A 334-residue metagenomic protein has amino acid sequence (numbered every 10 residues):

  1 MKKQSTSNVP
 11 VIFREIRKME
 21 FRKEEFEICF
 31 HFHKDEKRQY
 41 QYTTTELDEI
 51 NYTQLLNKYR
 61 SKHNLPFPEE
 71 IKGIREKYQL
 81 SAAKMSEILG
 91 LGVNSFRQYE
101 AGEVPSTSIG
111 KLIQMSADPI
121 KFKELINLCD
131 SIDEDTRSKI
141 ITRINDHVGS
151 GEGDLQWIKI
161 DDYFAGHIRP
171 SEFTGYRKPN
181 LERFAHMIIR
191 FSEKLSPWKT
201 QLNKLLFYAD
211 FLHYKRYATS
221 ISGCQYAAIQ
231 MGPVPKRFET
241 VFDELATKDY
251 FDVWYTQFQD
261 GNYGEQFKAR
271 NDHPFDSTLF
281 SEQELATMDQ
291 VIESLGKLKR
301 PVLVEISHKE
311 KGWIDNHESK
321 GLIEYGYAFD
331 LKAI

Functional and structural regions predicted by a protein language model:
K2-H63, E134-R137: N-terminal flexible/basic segments that precede or flank functional cores
T44-T45, F67, S106, D133 (+1 more regions): Ser/Thr-centered flexible coil motifs
N64-Q79: Short, amphipathic alpha-helical "recognition" segments used to contact nucleic acids or chromatin
P66-F67, L91, S108, R183: Alpha-helix N-cap/N′ positions at the starts of helices
I74, I88, Y99, V241: Residues in the recognition helix of alpha-helical DNA-binding motifs
Q79-S95: Short alpha-helical DNA-recognition segment
E103-M115: Short, basic-rich loop-to-helix N-cap that marks the start of a DNA-contacting helix
K111, K123-I334: Domain-edge interaction signal
